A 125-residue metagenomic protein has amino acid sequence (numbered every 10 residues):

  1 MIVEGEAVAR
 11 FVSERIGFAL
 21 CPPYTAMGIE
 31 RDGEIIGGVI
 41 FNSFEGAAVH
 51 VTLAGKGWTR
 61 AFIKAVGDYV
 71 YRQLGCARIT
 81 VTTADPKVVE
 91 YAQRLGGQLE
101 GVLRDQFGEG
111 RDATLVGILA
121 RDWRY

Functional and structural regions predicted by a protein language model:
M1-F18: Short amphipathic alpha-helix that is part of the acyltransferase structural core
T25-M27, V49, G110-V116: Short beta-strand micro-motifs in enzyme catalytic cores
A26-W58: Conserved donor-binding loop and adjoining core beta-sheet/short helix segment in diverse acyl/aminoacyl transferases
W58-R72, V89-E90, R94: Conserved acetyl-CoA-binding loop-helix of GNAT-fold acetyltransferases
R72-T83: Conserved GNAT acetyl-CoA-binding A-motif
V81-E90, Q106-F107: Conserved beta-strand-loop-alpha-helix junction that forms the acyl-donor binding cleft
Q98-A113: Conserved catalytic-core motifs of GNAT/GCN5-like acyltransferases
T114-Y125: Intrinsically disordered, low-complexity, charge-dense segments enriched in Lys/Arg and Glu/Asp interspersed
